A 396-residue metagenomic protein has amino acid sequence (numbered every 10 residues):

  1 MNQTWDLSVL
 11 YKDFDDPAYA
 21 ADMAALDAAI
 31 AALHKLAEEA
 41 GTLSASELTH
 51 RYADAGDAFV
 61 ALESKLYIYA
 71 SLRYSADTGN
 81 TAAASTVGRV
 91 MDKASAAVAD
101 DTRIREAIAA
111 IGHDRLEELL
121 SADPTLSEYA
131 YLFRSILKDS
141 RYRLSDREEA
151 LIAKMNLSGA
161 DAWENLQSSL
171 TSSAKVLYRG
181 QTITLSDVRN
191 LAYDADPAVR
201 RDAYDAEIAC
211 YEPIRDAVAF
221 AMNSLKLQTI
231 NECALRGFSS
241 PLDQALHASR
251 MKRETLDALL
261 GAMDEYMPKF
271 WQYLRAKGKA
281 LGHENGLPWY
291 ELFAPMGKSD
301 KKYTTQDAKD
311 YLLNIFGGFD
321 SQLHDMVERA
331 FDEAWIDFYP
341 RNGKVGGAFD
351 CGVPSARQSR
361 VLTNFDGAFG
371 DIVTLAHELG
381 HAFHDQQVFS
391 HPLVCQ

Functional and structural regions predicted by a protein language model:
M1-K298, K309: A well-structured
K226-L227, N231, F331, I336-K344: Conserved oxyanion/phosphate-binding beta-strand-loop segments in alpha/beta enzyme cores
L260, T304-H324: Carboxylate/His-rich catalytic cores and anion/metal-binding grooves
D300-T305, A356-A376, S390: Short pre-active-site segment immediately N-terminal to the catalytic Zn-binding motif
K301-Y303, I336-Q358: Catalytic zinc-binding patch centered on the HExxH motif and its immediate surroundings that defines zinc-dependent
V373, D385-Q396: Post-HEXXH active-site segment of zinc metalloproteases
A376, G380-H384: Short active-site segment of divalent metal-dependent hydrolases/proteases that encodes the spacing between
